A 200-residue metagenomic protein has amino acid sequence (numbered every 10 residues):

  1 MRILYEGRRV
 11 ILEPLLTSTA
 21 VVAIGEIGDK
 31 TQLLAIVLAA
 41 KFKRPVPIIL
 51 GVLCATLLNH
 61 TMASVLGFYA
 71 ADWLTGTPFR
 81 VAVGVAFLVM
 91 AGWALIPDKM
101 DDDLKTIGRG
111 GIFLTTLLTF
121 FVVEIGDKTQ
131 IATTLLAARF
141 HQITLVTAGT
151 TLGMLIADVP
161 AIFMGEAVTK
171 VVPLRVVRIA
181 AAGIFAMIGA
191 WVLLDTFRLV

Functional and structural regions predicted by a protein language model:
M1-I3: Short hydrophobic transmembrane-like helices used for membrane targeting/insertion
Y5-T75, A132-G153, P160: Juxtamembrane transmembrane-helix termini in multi-pass membrane transport proteins
V21-G25, A55-T56, A86-A94, T119-V123 (+2 more regions): Alpha-helical transmembrane segments of multi-pass membrane proteins
A23-D29, T56-L57, T77, V81 (+4 more regions): Hydrophobic transmembrane-helix microenvironments that flank and shape a buried ionizable site
K43-I112, P160-V171, V176-G183, A190: Membrane helix-loop-helix hairpins that form the core translocation module of multi-pass transporters
D101, K105-Q130, L136: Selected transmembrane alpha-helices and immediately adjacent juxtamembrane segments of polytopic inner-membrane
W191-V200: Juxtamembrane boundary at the C-terminal end of a transmembrane helix
